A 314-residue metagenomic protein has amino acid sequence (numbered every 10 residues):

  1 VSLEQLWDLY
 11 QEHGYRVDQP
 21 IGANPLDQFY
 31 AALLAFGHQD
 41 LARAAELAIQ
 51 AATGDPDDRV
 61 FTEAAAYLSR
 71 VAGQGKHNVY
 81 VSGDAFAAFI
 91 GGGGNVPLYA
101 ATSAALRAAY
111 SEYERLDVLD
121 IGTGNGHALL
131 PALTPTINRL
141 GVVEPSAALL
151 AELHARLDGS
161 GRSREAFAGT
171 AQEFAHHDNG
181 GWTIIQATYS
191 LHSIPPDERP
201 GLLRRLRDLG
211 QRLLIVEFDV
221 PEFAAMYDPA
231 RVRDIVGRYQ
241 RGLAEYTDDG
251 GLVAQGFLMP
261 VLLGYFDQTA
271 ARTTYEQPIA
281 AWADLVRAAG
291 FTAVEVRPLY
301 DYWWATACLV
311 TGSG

Functional and structural regions predicted by a protein language model:
L3-Q74: N-terminal auxiliary segments of SAM/dcSAM-dependent transferases
G75-S103: Class I SAM-dependent methyltransferase Rossmann-like catalytic core, especially the SAM/SAH-binding loop
L119, N125-E173: Class I SAM-dependent methyltransferase SAM/SAH-binding core
E173-N179: Short conserved loop adjoining the S-adenosyl-L-methionine
Q186: A conserved beta-strand element that flanks and buttresses the S-adenosyl-L-methionine
I194-L206: A short, conserved alpha-helix within the catalytic core of class I
F218-D284: C-terminal alpha-helical "lid/dimerization" subdomain adjacent to the S-adenosyl-L-methionine
V261-S313: Conserved Class I S-adenosyl-L-methionine
